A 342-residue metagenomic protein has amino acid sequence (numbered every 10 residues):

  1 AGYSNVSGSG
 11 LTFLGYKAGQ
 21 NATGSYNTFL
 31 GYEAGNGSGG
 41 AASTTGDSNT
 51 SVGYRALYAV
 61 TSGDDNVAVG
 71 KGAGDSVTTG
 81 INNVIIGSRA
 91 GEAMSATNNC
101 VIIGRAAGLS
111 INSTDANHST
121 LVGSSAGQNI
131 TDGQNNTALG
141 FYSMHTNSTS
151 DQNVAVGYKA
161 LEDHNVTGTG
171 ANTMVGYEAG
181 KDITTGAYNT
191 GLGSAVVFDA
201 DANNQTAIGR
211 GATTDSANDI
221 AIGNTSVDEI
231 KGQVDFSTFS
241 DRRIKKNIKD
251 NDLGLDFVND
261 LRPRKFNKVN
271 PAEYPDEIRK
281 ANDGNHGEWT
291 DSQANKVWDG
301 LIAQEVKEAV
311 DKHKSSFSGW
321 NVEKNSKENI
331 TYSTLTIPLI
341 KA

Functional and structural regions predicted by a protein language model:
A1-S240: Glycine- and small/polar-enriched repetitive beta-structure motifs of secreted/surface proteins
F239-A342: Intramolecular chaperone/auto-protease modules of tailspike-like proteins
